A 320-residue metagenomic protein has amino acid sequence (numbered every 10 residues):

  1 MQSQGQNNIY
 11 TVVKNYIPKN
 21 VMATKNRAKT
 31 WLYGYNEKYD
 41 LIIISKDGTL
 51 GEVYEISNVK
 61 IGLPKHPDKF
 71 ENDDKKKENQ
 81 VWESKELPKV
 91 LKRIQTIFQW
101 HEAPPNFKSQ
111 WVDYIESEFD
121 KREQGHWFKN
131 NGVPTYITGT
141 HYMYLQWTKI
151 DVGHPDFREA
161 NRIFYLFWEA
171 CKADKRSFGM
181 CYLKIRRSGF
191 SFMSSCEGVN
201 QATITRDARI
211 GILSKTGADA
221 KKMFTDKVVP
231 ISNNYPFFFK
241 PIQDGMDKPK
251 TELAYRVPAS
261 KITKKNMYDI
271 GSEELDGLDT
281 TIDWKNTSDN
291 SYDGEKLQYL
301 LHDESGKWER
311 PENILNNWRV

Functional and structural regions predicted by a protein language model:
Q2-V320: Phosphate/NTP-binding elements of NTP-utilizing enzymes
